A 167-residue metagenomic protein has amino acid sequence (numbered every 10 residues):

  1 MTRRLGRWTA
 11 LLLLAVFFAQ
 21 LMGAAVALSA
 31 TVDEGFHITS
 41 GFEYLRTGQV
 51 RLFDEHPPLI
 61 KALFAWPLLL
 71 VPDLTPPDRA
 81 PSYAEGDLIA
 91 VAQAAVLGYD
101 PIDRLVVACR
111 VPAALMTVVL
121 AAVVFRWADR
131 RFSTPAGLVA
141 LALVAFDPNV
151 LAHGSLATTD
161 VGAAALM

Functional and structural regions predicted by a protein language model:
G6-E34, R46-Q49, L74, F146: Transmembrane signal-anchor helices characteristic of membrane glycosylation enzymes that use polyprenol
W8-L11, P77-A92, V124-F146: Transmembrane-helix signature of polytopic, membrane-embedded enzymes that assemble or transfer cell-envelope glycans
L13, C109-A113, A140, T159 (+1 more regions): Alpha-helical transmembrane segments of multi-pass integral membrane proteins
T31-V32, S155-G162: Short acidic/glycine- and proline-prone juxtamembrane loop motifs at membrane-interface regions of multi-pass membrane
H37, T117, A163-M167: Hydrophobic core segments of transmembrane alpha-helices in multi-pass, intramembrane catalytic enzymes
R51-P112: Interfacial juxtamembrane loops and adjacent helix segments that form the catalytic/substrate-binding surfaces
V111-R131: Transmembrane-helix motifs of polytopic, lipid-linked glycan transferases
